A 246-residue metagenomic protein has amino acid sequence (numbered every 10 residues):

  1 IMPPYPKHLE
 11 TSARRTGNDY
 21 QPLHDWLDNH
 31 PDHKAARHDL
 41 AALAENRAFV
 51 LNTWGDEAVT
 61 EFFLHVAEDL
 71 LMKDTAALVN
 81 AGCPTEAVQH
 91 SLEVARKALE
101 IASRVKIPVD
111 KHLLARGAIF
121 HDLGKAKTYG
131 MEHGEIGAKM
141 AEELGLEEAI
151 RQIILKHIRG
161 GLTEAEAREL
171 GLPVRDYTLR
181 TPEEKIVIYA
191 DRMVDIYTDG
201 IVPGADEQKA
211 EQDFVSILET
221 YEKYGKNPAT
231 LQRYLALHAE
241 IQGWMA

Functional and structural regions predicted by a protein language model:
I1-A77, A81: N-terminal membrane-targeting hydrophobic helices
Y5, A87, G130: Aromatic-acidic/polar surface patches that form glycan- and anion
H8, H24-D28, V59-L70, V94 (+2 more regions): His-Asp-centered metal-binding catalytic motifs of divalent-metal-dependent phosphohydrolases/nucleases
N18, M131-E132, I201: Alpha-helical transmembrane segments and their juxtamembrane interfaces
D19, D56, H112-L113, P182 (+1 more regions): Residue-level detector of alpha-helix boundary/anchor positions
D32-L40, L123, Y129-M131, R159-P173: Short amphipathic alpha-helical segments at helix boundaries and their inter-helical linkers
A35-D56, C83-L113, A126, A138-L146: Alpha-helical phosphate/pyrophosphate-handling elements in metalloenzyme active cores
M72-K73, A77-V109, F120, E143-L144 (+1 more regions): Divalent metal-dependent phosphate-bond-processing catalytic cores, especially two-metal-ion Mg2+/Mn2+ enzymes that act
